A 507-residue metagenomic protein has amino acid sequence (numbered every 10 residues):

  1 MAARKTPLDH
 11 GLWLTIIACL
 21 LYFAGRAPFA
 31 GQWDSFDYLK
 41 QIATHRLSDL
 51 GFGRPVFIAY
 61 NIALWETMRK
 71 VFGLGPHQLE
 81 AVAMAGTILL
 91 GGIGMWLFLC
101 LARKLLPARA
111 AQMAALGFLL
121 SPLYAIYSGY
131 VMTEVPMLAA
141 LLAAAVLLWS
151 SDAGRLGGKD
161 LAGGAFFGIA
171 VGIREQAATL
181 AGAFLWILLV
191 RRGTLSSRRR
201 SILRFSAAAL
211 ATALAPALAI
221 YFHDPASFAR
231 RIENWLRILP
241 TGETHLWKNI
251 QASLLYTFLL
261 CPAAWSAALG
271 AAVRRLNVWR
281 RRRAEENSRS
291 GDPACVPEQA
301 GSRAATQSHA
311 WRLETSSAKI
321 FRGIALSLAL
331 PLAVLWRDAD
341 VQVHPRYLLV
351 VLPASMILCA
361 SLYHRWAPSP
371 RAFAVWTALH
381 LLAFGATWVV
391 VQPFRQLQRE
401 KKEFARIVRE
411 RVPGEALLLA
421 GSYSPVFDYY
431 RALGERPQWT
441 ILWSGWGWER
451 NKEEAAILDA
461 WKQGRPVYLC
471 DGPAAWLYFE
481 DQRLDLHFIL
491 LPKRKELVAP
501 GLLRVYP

Functional and structural regions predicted by a protein language model:
A85-L105, A143, L147: Transmembrane-helix motifs of polytopic, lipid-linked glycan transferases
A114-L119, V146, F167, V171: Short helix- or helix-capping micro-motifs that position conserved polar/aromatic residues at function-defining sites
L123-P136, H344: Short acidic/glycine- and proline-prone juxtamembrane loop motifs at membrane-interface regions of multi-pass membrane
A144-D160, A170: Membrane-interface transmembrane helices that cradle and orient dolichyl/undecaprenyl
A165, W186, S206-A211, N277 (+5 more regions): Signature aromatic-anchored transmembrane alpha helix within multi-pass, membrane-resident enzymes that catalyze glycan
S201-G270: Membrane-lumen/periplasm interface segments of specific transmembrane helices in polyprenyl phosphate-linked
L255-D292, E298-S302, H309-E314, L328-L332: Hydrophobic, aromatic-rich transmembrane alpha-helices and their immediate juxtamembrane boundary segments
W376, H380-R431, Q438: Membrane-embedded, lumen/periplasm-facing catalytic core of multi-pass transferases that use lipid-linked donors
